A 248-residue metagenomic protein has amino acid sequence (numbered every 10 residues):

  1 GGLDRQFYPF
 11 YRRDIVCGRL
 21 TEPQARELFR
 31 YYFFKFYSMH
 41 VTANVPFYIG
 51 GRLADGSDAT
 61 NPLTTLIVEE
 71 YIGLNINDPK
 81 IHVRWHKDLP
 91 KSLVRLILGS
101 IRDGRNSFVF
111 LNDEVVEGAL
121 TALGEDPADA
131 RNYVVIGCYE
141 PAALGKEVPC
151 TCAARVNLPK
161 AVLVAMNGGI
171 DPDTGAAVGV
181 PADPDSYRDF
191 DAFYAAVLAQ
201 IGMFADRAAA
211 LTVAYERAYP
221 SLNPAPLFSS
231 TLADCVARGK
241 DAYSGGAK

Functional and structural regions predicted by a protein language model:
G1-K248: Conserved catalytic cores of very large enzyme subunits
